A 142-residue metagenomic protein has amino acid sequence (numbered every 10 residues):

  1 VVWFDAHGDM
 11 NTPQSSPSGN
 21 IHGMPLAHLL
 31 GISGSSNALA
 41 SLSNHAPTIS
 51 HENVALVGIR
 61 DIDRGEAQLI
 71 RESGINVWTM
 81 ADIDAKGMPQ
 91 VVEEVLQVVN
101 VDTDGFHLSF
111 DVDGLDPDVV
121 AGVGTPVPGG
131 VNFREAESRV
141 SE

Functional and structural regions predicted by a protein language model:
V1-E142: Conserved alpha-helical scaffold segments that buttress catalytic/binding sites
